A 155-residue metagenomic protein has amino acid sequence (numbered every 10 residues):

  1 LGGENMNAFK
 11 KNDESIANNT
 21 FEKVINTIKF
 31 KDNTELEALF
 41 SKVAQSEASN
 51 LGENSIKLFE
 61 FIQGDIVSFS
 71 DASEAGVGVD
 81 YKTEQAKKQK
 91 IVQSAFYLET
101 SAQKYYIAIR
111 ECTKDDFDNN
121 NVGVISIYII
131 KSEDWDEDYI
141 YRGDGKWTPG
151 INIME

Functional and structural regions predicted by a protein language model:
L1, M6-N7, K11, A38 (+5 more regions): Hydrophobic transmembrane signal anchors and adjacent membrane-proximal interface regions, especially in viral
L1-N26, F30: Short, low-complexity N-terminal intrinsically disordered segments enriched in polar/charged residues
K10-N18, S41-Q45, D118-N121, W147-T148: Short, structured coil/loop segments at alpha-helix boundaries
V24, I28, E37-L39, N120-G123: Broad hydrophobic/π-residue packing in well-ordered secondary structure
E37-L98: Short solvent-exposed beta->alpha transition segments
V77-E155: Exposed beta-sheet edge and beta->alpha loop/turn motif
